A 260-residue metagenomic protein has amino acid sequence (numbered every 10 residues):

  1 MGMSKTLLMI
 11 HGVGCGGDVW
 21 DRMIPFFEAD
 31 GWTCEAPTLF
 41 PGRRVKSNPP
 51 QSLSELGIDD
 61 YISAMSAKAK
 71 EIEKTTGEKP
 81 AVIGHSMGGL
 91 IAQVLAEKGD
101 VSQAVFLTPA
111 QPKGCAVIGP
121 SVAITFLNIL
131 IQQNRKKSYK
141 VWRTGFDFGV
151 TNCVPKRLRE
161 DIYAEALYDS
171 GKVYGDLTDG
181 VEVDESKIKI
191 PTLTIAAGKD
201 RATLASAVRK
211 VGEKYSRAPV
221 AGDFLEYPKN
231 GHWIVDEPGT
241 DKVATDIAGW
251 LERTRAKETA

Functional and structural regions predicted by a protein language model:
G12-G16, K199: Active-site glycine-rich loops that stabilize anionic/oxyanionic intermediates across multiple enzyme folds
F27-P49: Conserved alpha/beta-hydrolase
P41-K79: Active-site loop/oxyanion-hole signature of alpha/beta-hydrolase fold enzymes
I83-G88, A92: Gly/Ala-rich beta-loop-alpha elbow adjacent to hydrolase catalytic centers
D100-N134, V173-V181: Flexible "cap/lid" loop of the alpha/beta hydrolase fold
I188, T194-A196: Short beta-strand/loop motif that positions the catalytic acidic residue of the alpha/beta-hydrolase fold
R201-K210: Conserved alpha/beta-hydrolase "acid-adjacent" motif
A221-A260: Catalytic active-site module of serine/aspartate enzymes centered on a nucleophile-bearing elbow/loop
